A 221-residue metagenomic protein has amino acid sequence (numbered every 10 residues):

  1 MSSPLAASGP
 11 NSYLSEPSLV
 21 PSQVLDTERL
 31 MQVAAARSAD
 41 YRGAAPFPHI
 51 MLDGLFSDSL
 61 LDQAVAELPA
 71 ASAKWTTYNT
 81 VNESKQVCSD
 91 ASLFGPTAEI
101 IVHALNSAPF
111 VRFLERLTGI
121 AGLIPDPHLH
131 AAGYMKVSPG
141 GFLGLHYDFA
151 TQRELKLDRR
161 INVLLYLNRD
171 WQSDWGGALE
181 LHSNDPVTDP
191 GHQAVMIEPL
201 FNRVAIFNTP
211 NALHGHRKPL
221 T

Functional and structural regions predicted by a protein language model:
M1-A45: Fe(II)/2-oxoglutarate
S2-P4, G9, G140, D148-R159 (+1 more regions): Catalytic core of Fe(II)/2-oxoglutarate
V20, D26, Q86-S89, A178-L181: Membrane-embedded helix-loop-helix hairpins and adjacent transmembrane boundary segments in multi-pass transporters
R29-Q32, S38-T118: Non-heme Fe(II)/2-oxoglutarate
M51, I124-P127, G133, I206-F207 (+1 more regions): A structural signal for short, well-ordered beta-strand segments and their strand-loop junctions that often border
G54, K136, P199: Conserved strand-loop elements at the edges of beta-sheets that form or border functional pockets
V65-P69, L93, V102-R159, N168-D170 (+1 more regions): Non-heme Fe(II) oxygenase catalytic core, chiefly the N-lobe of the double-stranded beta-helix
N162-L164: Eukaryotic charged/polar low-complexity linker/IDR segments
